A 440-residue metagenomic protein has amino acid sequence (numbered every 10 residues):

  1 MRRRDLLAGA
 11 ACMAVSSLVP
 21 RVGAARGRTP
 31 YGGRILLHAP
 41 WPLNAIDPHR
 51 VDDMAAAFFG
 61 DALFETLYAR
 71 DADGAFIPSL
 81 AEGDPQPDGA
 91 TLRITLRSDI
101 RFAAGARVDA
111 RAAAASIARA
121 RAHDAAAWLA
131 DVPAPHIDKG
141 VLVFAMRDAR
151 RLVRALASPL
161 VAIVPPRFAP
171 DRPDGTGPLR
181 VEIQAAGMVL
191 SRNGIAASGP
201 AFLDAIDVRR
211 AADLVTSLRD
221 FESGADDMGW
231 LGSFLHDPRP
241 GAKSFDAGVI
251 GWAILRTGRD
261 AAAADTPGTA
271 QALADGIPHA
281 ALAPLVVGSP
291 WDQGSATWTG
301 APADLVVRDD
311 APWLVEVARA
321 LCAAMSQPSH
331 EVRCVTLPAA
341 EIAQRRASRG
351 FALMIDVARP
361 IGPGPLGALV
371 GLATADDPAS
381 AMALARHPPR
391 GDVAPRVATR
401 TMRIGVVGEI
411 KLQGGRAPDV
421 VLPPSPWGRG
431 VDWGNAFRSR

Functional and structural regions predicted by a protein language model:
H38-G89, A118, D174-T176: N-terminal lobe/hinge region of extracytoplasmic solute-binding protein
W41-A57, L80-A81, A106, L152-V161 (+2 more regions): A structural "hinge/loop" feature
F59, G83-D124, D220, A263-D265: Aromatic- and charge-enriched surface segment that lines or borders ligand/interaction sites
P85, R93, A126-F168: Surface-exposed binding/hinge segments that line and control ligand-binding clefts or catalytic entry sites
D109-S116, V143, D204-A205, S223 (+5 more regions): Alpha-helical secondary-structure segments
R150-D207, A212-T216: Gly/Pro-rich hinge or "lid" segments in bacterial periplasmic/extracellular proteins
E182-V189, D207-D260, V357-A358: Extracellular/periplasmic solute-recognition and catalytic clefts
A185, A272-T297, W313-C322, R346-R440: Detector for C-terminal structural segments
